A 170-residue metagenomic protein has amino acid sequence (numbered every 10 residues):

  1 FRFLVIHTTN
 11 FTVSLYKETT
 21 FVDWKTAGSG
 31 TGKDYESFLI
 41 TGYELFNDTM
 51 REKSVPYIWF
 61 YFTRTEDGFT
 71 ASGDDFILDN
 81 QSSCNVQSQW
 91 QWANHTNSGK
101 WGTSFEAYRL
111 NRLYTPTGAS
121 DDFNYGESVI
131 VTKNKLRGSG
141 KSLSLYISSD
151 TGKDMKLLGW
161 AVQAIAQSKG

Functional and structural regions predicted by a protein language model:
F1-G170: Beta-sheet repeat architectures centered on beta-propellers
